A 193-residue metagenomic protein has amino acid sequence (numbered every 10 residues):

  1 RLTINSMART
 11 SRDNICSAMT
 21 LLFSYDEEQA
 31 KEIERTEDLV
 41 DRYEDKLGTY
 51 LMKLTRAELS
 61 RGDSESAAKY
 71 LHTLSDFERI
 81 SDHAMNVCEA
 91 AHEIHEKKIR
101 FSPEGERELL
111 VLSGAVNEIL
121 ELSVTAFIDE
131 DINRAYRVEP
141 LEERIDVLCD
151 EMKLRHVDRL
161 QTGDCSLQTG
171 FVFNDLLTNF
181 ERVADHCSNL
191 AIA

Functional and structural regions predicted by a protein language model:
R1-A193: Cytosolic, long alpha-helical scaffolding segments
